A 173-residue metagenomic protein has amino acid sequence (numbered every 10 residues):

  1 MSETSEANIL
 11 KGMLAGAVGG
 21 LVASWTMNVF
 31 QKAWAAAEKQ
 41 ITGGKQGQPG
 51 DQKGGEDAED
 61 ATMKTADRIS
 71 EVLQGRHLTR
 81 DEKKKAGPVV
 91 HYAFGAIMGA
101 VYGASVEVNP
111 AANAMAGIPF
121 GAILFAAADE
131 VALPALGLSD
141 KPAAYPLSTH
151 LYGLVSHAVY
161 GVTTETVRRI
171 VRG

Functional and structural regions predicted by a protein language model:
M1-G173: Short amphipathic, positively biased membrane-proximal segments that drive organelle/inner-membrane targeting
